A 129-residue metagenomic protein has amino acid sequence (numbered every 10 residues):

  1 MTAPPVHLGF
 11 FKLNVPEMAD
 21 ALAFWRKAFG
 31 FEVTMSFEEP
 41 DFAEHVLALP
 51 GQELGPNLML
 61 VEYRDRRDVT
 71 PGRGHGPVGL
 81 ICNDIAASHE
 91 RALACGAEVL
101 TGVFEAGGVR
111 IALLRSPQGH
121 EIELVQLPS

Functional and structural regions predicted by a protein language model:
M1-P4, F10, T34-E38, V46 (+1 more regions): Vicinal oxygen chelate
P5-V6, K12-G55: Core segments of cupin and vicinal oxygen chelate
L8-F10, G74-P77: Eukaryotic phosphotyrosine signaling hubs
A21-F24, A86-R91: Short amphipathic alpha-helices within nucleic acid-binding modules
G51-G55, D65-R67, I85-A87: Short, charged/polar surface micro-motifs in flexible loops or helix N-caps
Q52-N57, G119-I122: Short, charged/polar, Gly/Pro-enriched secondary-structure boundary elements
V61-D65, Q126-P128: Acetyl-CoA-dependent GNAT
P71, V78-I81, I85-A86: Mid-chain, well-packed structural core segment of small domains
